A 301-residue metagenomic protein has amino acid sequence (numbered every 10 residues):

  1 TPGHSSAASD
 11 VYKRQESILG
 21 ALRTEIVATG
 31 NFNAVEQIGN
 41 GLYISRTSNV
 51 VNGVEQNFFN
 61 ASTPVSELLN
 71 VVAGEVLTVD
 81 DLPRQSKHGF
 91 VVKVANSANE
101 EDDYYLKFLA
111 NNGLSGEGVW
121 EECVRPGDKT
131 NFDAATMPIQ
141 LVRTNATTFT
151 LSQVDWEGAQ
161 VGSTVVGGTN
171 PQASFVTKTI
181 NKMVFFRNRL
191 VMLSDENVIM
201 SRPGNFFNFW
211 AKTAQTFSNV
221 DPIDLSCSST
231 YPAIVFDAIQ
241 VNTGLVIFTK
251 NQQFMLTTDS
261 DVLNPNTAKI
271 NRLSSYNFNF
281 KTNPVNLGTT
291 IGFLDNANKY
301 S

Functional and structural regions predicted by a protein language model:
T1-A8, Y12: Single conserved hydrophobic/aromatic residue that forms the stacking wall/gate of nucleotide- or nucleobase-binding
A8, A61-P64, M137, V241 (+2 more regions): A generic signature of intrinsically disordered, low-complexity regions enriched in glycine/proline and charged/polar
D10-S174: Long, charge-dense tracts
T47-N49, A95-A98, L109-G113, L193-N197 (+2 more regions): Short, flexible beta-strand-to-coil junctions
E157-N188, S194-S301: Beta-propeller and closely related beta-pinwheel folds
